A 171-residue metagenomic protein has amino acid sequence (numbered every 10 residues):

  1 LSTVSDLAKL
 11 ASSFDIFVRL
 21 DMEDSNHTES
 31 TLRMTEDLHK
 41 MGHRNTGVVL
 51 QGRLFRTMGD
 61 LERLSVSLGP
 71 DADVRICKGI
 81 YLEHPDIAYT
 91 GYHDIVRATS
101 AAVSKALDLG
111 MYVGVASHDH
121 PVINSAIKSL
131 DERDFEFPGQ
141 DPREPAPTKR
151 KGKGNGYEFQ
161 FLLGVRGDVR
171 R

Functional and structural regions predicted by a protein language model:
L1-R171: Positively charged, amphipathic and often flexible ligand-engagement surfaces
